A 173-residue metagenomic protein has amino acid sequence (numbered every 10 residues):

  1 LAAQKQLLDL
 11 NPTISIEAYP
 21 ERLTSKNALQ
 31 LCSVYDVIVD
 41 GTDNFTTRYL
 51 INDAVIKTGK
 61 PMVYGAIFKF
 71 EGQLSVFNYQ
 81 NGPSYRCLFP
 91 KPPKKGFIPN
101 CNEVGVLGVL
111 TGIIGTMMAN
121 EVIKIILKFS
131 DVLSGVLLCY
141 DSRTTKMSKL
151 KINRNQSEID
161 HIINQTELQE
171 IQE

Functional and structural regions predicted by a protein language model:
L1-E173: Adenine nucleotide-associated cytosolic modules
